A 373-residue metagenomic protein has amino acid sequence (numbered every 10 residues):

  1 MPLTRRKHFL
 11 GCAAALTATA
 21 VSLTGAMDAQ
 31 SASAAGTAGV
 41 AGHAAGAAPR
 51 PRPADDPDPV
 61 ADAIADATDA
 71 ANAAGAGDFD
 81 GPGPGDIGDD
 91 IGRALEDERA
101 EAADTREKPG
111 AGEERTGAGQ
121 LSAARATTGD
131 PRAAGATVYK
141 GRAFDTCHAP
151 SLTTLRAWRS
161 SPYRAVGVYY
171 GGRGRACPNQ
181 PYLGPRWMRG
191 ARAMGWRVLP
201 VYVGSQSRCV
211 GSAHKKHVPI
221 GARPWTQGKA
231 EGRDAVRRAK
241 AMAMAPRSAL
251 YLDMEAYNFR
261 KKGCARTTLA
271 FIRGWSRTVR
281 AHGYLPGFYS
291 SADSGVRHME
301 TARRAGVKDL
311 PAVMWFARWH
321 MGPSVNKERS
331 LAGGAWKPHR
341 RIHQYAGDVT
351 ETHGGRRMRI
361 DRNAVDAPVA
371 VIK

Functional and structural regions predicted by a protein language model:
M1-A35: Secretory targeting and sorting signals
S22-A67, P84, T116, A123: C-terminal region of N-terminal signal peptides and the immediate post-cleavage residues of exported proteins
D58, G81-D104, G110, G117-T146 (+1 more regions): Functionally critical loop-and-helix segments that line ligand-binding/catalytic clefts of soluble enzyme domains
G135-S161, V168-R260, C264-L269: Substrate-binding cleft of extracellular glycoside hydrolase catalytic domains
R164-V166, L285: Short acidic/polar active-site loop segments enriched in Thr and Asp
I220-E231, L269-R280, A305-K327: Acidic, His- and aromatic-enriched active-site or binding-groove loops in soluble protein domains that engage sugars
V279-H298: Aromatic-lined carbohydrate-recognition surfaces of secreted/lumenal glycan-active proteins
R297-A305: Distinct, well-ordered alpha-helical segments
